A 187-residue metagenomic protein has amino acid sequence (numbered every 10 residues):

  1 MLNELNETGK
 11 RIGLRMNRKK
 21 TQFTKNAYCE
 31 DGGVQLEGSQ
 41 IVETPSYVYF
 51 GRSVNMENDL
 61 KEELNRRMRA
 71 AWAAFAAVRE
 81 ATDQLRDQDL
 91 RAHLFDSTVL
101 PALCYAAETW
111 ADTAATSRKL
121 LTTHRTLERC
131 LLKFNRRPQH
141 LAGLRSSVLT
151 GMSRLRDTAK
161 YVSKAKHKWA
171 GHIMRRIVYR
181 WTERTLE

Functional and structural regions predicted by a protein language model:
M1-E187: Short linear motifs embedded in intrinsically disordered, charge-biased segments
